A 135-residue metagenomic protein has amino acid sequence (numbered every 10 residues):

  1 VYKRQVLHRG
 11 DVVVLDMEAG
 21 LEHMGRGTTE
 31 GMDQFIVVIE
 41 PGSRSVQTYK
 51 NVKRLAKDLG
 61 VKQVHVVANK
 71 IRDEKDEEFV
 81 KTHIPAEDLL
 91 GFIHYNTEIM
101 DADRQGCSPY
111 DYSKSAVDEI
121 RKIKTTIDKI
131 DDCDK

Functional and structural regions predicted by a protein language model:
V1: Active-site loops and adjacent core secondary-structure elements that bind or stabilize anionic groups
R4-F92, T97, D101: Conserved catalytic-core segment of NTP-binding enzymes
G42, K114-S115: Serine-centered coil/turn micro-motif
F79, D88, S115, E119-K122: Exposed alpha-helical structural elements
Q105-K114: C-terminal boundary of histidine-terminating zinc-finger modules
E119-D134: C-terminal alpha-helix
